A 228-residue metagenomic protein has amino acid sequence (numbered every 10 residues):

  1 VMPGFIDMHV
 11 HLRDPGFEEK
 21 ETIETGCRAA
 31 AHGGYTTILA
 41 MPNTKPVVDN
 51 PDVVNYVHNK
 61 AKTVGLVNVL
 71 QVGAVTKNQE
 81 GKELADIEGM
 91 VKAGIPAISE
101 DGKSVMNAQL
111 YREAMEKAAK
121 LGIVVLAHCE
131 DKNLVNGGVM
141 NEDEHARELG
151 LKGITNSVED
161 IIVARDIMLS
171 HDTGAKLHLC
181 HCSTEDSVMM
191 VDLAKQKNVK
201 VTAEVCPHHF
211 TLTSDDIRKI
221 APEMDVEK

Functional and structural regions predicted by a protein language model:
V1, K77-Q79, F210-T211: A short acidic, often aromatic-flanked loop/helix-cap motif at beta-alpha or helix-coil junctions that lines enzyme
V1-M2, P51-V72, E116-E130: Alpha-helix-loop-beta-strand connector modules within alpha/beta enzyme cores
V1-V64: Metal-associated gating/positioning segment near the N- to mid-region
M8-E21, T44, L70-E83, G150-S157 (+1 more regions): Active-site mouth loops of central-metabolism enzymes
G33, V67, A93: Structured loop/turn residues at beta-strand edges in well-structured enzyme cores
P42-V47, G73-T76, G102-S104, H181: Conserved short loop/turn motifs at secondary-structure junctions
L84-K228: Histidine/acidic residue-rich metal-binding segments in metalloenzymes
